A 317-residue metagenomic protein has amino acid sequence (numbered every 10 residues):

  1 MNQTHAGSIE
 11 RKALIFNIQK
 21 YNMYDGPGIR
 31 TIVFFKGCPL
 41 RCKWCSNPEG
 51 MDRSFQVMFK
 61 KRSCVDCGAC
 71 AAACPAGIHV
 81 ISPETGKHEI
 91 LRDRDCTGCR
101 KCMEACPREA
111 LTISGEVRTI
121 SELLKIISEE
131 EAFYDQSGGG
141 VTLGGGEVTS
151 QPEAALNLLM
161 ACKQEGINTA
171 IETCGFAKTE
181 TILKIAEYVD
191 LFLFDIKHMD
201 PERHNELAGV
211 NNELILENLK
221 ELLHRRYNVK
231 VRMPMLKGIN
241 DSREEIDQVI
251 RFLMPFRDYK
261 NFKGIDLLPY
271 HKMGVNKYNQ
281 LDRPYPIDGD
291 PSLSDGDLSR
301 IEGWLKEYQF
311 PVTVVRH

Functional and structural regions predicted by a protein language model:
M1-P27, K237-H317: Auxiliary Fe-S-binding modules of radical SAM enzymes
I15-A69, E89-G98: N-terminal pre-triad scaffold of radical SAM enzymes
D25-G26, F34, D52, Q56-K61 (+2 more regions): N-terminal-biased segments
C42, C64, C74, C96 (+7 more regions): Hydrophobic packing within well-folded, soluble alpha/beta domains
K43-G50, A69-I90, K101-V117: Iron-sulfur cluster-binding cysteine motifs and their immediate structural context in ferredoxin-like electron-transfer
F59-K60, N205-N211, D282-D290: Short glycine-enriched, charge-decorated loop/helix-capping segments at active-site entrances that position
S121-M273, K277-Q280: Conserved AdoMet/S-adenosylmethionine-binding subsite of the radical SAM
